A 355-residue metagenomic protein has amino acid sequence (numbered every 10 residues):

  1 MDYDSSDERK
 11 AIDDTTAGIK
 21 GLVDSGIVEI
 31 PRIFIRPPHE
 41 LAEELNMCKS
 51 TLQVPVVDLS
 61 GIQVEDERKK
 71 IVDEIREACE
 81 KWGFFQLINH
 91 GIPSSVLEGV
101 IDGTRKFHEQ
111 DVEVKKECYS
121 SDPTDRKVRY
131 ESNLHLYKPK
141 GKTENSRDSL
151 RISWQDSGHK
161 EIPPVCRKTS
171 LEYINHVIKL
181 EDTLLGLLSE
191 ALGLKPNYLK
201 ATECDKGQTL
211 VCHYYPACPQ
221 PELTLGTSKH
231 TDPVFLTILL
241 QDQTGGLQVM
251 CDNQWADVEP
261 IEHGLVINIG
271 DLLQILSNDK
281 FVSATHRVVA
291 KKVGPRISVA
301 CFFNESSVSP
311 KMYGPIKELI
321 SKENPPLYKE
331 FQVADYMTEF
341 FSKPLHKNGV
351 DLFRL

Functional and structural regions predicted by a protein language model:
M1-L355: Peripheral, non-catalytic segments flanking oxidoreductase cores
